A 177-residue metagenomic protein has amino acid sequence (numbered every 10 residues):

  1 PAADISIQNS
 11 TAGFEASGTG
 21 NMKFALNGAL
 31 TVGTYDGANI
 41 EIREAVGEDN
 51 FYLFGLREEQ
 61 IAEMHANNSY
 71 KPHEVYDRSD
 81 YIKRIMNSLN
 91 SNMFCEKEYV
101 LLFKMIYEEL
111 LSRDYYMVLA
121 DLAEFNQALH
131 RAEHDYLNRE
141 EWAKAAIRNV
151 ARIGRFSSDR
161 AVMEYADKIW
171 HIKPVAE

Functional and structural regions predicted by a protein language model:
P1-A146, V150-R155, R160, E164-E177: Catalytic binding pocket for nucleotide-activated donors in carbohydrate/polymer assembly enzymes
